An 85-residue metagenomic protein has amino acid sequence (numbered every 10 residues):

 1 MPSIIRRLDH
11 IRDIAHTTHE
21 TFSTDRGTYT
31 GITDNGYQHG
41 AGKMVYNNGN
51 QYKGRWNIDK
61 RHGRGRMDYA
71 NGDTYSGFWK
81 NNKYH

Functional and structural regions predicted by a protein language model:
M1-H85: Intrinsically disordered, low-complexity repeat tracts enriched in Gly/Pro/Ser/Thr and acidic residues, frequently
